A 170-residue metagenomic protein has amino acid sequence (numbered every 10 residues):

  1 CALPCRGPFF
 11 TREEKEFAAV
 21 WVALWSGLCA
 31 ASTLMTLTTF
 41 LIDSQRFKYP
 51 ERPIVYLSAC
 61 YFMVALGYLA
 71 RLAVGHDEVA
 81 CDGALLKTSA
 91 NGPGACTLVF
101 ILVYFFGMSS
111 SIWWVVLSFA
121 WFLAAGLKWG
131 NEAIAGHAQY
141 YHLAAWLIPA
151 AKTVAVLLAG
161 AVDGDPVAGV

Functional and structural regions predicted by a protein language model:
C5, F9-G160: Hydrophobic alpha-helical transmembrane segments corresponding to the first two to three helices of multi-pass helical
A161-V170: Generic multipass alpha-helical transmembrane bundles of integral membrane proteins
